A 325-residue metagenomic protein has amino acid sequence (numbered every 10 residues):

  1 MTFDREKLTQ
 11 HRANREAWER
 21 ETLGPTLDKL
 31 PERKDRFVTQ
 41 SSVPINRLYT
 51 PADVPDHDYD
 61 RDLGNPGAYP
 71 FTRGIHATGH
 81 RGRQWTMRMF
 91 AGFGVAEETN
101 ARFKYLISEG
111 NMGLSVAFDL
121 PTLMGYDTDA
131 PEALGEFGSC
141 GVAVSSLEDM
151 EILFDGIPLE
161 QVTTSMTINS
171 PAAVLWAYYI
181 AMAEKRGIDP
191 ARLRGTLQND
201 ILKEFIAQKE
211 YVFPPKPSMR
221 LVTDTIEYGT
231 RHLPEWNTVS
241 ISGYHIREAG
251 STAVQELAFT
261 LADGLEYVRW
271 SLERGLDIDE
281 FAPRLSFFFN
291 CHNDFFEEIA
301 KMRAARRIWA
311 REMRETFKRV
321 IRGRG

Functional and structural regions predicted by a protein language model:
M1-E298, T316, R322-G325: Catalytic alpha/beta active-site cores
M302, E312: Catalytic core of soluble alpha/beta enzymes
